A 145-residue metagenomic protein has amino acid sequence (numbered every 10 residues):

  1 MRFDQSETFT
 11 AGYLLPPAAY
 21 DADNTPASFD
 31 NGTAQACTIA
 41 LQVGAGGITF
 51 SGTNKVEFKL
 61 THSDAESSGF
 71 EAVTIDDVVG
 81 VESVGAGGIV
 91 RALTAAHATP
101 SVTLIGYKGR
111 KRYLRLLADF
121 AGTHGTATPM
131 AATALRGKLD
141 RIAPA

Functional and structural regions predicted by a protein language model:
M1-P16, S51, F120-A145: C-terminal interaction-tip segments
A19-N31, T99-V102: Short beta-strands within extracellular/lumenal beta-sheet-rich domains
P26-G44: Contiguous beta-strand segments within globular domains
Q35-L41, Y107-G125: Noncatalytic modules at the cell exterior or secretory-pathway interfaces, chiefly beta-strand-rich lectin/adhesion
Q42, K59-E66, D119: Predominantly extracellular/luminal cell-surface or secreted proteins
S51-F58: Short coil-to-beta strand junction motifs in C2/discoidin
E71-G80: Beta-propeller fold detector
V79-G106: Extended, solvent-exposed segments with strong compositional bias
